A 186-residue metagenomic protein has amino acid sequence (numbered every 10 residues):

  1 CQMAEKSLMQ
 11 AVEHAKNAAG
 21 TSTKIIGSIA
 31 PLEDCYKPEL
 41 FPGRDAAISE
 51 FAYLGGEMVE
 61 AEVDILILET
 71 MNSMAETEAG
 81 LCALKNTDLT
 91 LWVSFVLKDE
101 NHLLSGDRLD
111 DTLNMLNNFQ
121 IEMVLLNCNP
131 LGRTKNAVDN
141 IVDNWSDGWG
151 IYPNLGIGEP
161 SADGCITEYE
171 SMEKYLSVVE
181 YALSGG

Functional and structural regions predicted by a protein language model:
C1-G186: Domain-level signal for soluble alpha/beta catalytic cores
